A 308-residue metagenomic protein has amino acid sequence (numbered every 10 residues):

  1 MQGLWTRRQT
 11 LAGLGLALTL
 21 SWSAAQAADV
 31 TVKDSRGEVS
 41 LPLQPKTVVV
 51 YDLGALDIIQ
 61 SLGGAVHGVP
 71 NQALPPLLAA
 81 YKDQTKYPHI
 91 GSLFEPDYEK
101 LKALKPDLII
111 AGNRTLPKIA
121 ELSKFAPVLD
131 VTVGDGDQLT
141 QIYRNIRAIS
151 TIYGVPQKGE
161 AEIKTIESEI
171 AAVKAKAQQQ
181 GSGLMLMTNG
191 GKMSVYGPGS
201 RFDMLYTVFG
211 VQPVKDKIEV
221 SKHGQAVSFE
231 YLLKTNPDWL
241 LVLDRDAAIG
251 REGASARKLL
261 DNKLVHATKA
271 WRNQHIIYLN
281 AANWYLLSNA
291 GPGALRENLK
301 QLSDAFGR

Functional and structural regions predicted by a protein language model:
T6-L11: N-terminal export leaders
A12-S21: Bacterial N-terminal signal peptides
A25-D29: Boundary at the C-terminal end of the N-terminal hydrophobic targeting segment
E38, E121-G190, H275, W284-R308: Extracytoplasmic substrate-binding proteins
T47, L53-K100: A short, structured surface patch at a secondary-structure boundary
T47-Y51, A55-I59, K158-Q212, K222: Basic- and aromatic-lined ligand-binding clefts that recognize polyanionic substrates
K102-A111, P127, L232, N236-L241: Proline-aspartate-enriched helix->loop->beta-strand connector
V242-R308: Structured C-terminal subdomain patch of bacterial secreted/periplasmic proteins
